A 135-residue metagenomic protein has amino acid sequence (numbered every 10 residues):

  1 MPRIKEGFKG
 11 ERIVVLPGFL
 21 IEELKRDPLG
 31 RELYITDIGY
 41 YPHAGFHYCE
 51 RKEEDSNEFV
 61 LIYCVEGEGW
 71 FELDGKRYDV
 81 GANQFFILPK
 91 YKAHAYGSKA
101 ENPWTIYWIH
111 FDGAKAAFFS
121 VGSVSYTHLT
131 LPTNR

Functional and structural regions predicted by a protein language model:
M1-Y34: A short, N-terminal "cap"/entry segment at the start of jelly-roll beta-barrel domains of the cupin/DSBH fold
P2-R3, F111, T127: Short, surface-exposed, charge-dense and proline/glycine-enriched linear segments
F19-L20, E72, T130: Acidic/proline-rich low-complexity IDRs
F19-L20, F119-S125: Short, charged, low-complexity loops and linkers
L29, T133-N134: A ubiquitous, low-specificity "background" feature that marks scattered single residues across proteins without
G30-G122: N-terminal regulatory/effector-sensing and dimerization cores that precede helix-turn-helix DNA-binding domains
T127-T133: Conserved small/polar residues in nucleotide/adenosyl-binding loops
